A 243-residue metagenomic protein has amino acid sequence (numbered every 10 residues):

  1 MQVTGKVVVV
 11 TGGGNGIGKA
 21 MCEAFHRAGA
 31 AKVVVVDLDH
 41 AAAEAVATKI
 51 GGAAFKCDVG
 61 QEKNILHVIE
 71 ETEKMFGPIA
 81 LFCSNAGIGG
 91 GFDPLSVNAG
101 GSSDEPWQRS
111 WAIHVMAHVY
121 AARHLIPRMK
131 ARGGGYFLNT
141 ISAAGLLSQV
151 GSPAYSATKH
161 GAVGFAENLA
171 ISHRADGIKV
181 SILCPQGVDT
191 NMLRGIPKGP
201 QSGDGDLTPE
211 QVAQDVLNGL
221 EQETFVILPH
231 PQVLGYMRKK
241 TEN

Functional and structural regions predicted by a protein language model:
Q2-V33: Canonical Rossmann dinucleotide-binding motif of NAD(H)/NADP(H)-dependent dehydrogenases/reductases, specifically
A28, L147, N168-I178: Active-site-adjacent segment of SDR/Rossmann-fold oxidoreductases
H40-A41, C57-H67: The beta1-alpha1 cofactor-binding region of Rossmann-like NAD(H)/NADP(H)-dependent oxidoreductases
L66, G89-Q108, G151-A154: Conserved mid-core segment of classical short-chain dehydrogenase/reductases
I88, G100-V119, G134, L138 (+1 more regions): Catalytic Tyr-X3-Lys loop
A122, T158: Active-site helix of classical SDR
S142: Residue(s) in the substrate-gating loop at a strand-loop-helix junction that position the organic substrate next
I182, K198-Y236: C-terminal helical subdomain
